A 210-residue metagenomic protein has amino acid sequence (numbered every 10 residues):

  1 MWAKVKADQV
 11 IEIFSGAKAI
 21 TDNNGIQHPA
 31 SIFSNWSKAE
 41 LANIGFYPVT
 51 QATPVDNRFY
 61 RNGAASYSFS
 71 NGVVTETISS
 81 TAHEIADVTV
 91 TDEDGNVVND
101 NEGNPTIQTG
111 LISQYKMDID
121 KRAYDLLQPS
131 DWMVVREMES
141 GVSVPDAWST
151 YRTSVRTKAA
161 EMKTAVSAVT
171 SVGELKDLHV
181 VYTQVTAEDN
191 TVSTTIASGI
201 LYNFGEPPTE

Functional and structural regions predicted by a protein language model:
M1-E210: A preference for well-ordered globular domain cores that mediate specific macromolecular interactions or catalysis
